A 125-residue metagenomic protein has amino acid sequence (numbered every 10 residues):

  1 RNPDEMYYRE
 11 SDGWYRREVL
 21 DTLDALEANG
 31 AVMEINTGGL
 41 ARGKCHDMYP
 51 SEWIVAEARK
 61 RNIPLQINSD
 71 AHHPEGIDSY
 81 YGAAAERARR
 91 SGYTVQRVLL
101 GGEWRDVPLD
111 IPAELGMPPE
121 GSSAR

Functional and structural regions predicted by a protein language model:
R1-P3: Short, basic/glycine-rich phosphate-binding loops at helix/coil junctions that contact nucleotide phosphates
M6-R125: Charged catalytic cores and adjacent phosphate/nucleic-acid-binding surfaces used for phosphate/nucleic-acid chemistry
